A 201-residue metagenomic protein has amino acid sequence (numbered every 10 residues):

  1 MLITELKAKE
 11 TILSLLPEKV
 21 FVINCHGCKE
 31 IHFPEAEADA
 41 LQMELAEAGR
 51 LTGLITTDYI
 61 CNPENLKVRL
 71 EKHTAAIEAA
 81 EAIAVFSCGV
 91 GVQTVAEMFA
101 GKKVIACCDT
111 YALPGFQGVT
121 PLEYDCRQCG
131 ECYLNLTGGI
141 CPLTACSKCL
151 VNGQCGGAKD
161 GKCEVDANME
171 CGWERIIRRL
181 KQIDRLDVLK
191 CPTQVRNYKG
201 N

Functional and structural regions predicted by a protein language model:
M1-N62, L70-I83, T94-L136, I140-N201: Iron-sulfur (Fe-S) cluster-binding modules
V85-G89: N-terminal glycine-rich "phosphate-gripper" loop used for MgATP/nucleotide binding and carboxylate activation
